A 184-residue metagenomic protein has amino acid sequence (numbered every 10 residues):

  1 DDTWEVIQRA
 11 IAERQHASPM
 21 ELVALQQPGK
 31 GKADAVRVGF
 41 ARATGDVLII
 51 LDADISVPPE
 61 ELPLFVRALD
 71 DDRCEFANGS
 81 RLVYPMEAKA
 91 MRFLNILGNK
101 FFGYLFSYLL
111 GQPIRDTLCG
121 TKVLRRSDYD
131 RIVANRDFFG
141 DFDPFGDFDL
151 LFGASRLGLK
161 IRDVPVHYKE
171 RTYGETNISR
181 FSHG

Functional and structural regions predicted by a protein language model:
D1-L25: Acidic donor-binding segment of Leloir-type glycosyltransferases
D2-V6, L51-A68: Acidic donor-binding/catalytic loop of UDP-sugar-dependent glycosyltransferases, especially processive GT2
E5-Q8, R37, P63, F152: Active-site phosphate/pyrophosphate- and oxyanion-stabilizing loops and adjacent acidic/basic residues in soluble
I7, L105, Y129, L150-A154: Structural element of the ATP-grasp superfamily
M20-L22, Q27-R42, V47, P59-G140 (+2 more regions): Acceptor/aglycone-binding surface of glycosyltransferases and processive sugar-polymer synthases
L25-P28, L51-A53, V164: Cofactor-binding loops of NAD(P)H-dependent oxidoreductases, dominated by short-chain dehydrogenase/reductases
G39, D54, R125, A154 (+1 more regions): Residue-level signature of catalytic and energy-coupling elements of molecular machines, predominantly ATP/GTP-dependent
F139-G140, L151-K169: Catalytic donor-sugar/metal-binding loop of nucleotide-sugar-dependent glycosyltransferases
